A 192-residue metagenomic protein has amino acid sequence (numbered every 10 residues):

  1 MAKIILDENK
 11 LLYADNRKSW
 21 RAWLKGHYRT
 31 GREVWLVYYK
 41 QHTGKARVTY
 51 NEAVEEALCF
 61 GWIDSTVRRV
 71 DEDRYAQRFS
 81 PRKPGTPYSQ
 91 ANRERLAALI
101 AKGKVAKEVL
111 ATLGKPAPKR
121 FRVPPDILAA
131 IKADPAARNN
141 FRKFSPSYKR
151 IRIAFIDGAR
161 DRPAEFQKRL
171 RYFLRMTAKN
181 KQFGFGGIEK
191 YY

Functional and structural regions predicted by a protein language model:
M1-Y192: Charge-dense, helix-prone N-terminal extensions
